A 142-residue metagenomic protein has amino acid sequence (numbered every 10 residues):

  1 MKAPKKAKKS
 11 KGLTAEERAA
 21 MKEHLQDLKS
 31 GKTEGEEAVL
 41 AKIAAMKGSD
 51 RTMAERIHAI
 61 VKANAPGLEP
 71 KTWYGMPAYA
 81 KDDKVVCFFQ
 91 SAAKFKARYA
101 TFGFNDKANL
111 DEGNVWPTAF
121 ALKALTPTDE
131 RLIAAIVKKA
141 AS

Functional and structural regions predicted by a protein language model:
M1-S142: Charge-dense, helix-prone N-terminal extensions
